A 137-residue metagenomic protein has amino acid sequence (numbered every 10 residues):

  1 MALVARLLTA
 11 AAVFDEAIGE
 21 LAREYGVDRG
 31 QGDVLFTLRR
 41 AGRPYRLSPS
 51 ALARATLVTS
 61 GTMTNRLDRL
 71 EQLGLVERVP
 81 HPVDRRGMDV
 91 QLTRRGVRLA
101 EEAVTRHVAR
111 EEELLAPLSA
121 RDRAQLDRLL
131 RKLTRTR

Functional and structural regions predicted by a protein language model:
M1-Y25: N-terminal leader segment of winged-helix/HTH proteins
L8, A12, F36-R43, R131: Short, locally clustered residues in the helix-turn-helix/winged-helix DNA-binding domain
R23, R54, E71-Q72: Alpha-helical residues within the helix-turn-helix
Q31-L35: Short alpha-helical "packing" element that flanks the helix-turn-helix/winged-helix DNA-binding module
L67-R128: Charged, amphipathic alpha-helical coiled-coil/dimerization segments
